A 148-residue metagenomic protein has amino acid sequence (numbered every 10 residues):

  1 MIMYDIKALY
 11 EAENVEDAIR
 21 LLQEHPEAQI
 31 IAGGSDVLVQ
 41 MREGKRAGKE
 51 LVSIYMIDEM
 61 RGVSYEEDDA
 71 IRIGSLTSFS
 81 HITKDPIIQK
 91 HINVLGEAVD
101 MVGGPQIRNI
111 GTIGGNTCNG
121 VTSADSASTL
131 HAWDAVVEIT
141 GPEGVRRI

Functional and structural regions predicted by a protein language model:
M1-I148: C-terminal structural segment of proteins
